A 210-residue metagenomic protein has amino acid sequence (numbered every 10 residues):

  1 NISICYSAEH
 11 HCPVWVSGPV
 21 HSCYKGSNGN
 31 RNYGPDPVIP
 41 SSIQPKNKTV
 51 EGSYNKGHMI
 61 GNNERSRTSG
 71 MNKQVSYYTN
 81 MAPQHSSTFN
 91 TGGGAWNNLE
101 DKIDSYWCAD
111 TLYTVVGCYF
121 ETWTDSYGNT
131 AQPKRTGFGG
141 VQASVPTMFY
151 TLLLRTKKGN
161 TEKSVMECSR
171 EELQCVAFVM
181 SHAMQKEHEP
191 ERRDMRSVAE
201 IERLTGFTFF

Functional and structural regions predicted by a protein language model:
N1-M59, N63: Short, His- and charge-rich active-site/binding loops that engage polyanionic ligands
S41-F210: Domain-level detector of nuclease and nuclease-like folds in predominantly extracellular/periplasmic contexts
